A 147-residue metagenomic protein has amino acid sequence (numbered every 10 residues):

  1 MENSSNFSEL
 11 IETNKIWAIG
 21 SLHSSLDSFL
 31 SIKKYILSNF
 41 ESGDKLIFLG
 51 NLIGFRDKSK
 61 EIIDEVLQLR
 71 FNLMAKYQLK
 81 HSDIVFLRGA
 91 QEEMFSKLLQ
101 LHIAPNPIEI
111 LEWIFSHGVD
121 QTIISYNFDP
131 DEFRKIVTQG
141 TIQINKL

Functional and structural regions predicted by a protein language model:
M1-E65, R70: N-terminal active-site segment of His-dependent metallophosphoesterases
S42, R56-L147: Active-site neighborhood of divalent metal-dependent phosphoester bond hydrolases
